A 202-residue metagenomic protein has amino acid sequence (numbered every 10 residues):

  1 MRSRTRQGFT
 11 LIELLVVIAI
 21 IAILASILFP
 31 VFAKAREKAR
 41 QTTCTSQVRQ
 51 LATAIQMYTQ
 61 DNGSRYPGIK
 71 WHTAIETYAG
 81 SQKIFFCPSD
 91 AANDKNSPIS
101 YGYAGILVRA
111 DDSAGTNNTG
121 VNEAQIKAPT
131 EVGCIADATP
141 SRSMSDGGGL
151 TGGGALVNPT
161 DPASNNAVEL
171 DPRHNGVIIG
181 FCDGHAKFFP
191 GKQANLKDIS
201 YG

Functional and structural regions predicted by a protein language model:
R2-S46: Amphipathic alpha-helical segments typified by the pilin-like N-terminal helix that continues immediately C-terminal
T42-G202: Short, well-structured segments within or immediately adjacent to enzyme catalytic domains that line ligand-binding
